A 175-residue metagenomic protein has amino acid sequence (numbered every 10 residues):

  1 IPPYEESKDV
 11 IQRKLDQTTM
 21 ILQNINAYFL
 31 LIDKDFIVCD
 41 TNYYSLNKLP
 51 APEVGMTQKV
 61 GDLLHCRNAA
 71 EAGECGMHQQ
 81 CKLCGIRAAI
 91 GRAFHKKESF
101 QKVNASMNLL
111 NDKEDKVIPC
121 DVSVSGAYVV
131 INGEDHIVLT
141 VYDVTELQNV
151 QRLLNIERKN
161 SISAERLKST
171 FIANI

Functional and structural regions predicted by a protein language model:
I1-Q17, K48, A69-A72, Q80 (+1 more regions): N-terminal membrane-sensor/transducer module of prokaryotic signaling receptors
P2-K8, A127-S163, K168: Sensory coupling linkers of modular signal transduction proteins
K8-K48, E165, A173: Sensory modules in modular signal-transduction proteins
M20-Q23, A88-G91, A127: Surface-exposed alpha-helical segments enriched in charged/polar residues
N24, G55, C81, V117-D121 (+2 more regions): A generic fold-level signal
S45-K59: PAS/PAS-like sensory domain cap-loop motif
G55-C81: PAS-family sensory/regulatory domains
M77-V124, D135: Per-ARNT-Sim (PAS) sensory domains and their PAS-associated C-terminal
